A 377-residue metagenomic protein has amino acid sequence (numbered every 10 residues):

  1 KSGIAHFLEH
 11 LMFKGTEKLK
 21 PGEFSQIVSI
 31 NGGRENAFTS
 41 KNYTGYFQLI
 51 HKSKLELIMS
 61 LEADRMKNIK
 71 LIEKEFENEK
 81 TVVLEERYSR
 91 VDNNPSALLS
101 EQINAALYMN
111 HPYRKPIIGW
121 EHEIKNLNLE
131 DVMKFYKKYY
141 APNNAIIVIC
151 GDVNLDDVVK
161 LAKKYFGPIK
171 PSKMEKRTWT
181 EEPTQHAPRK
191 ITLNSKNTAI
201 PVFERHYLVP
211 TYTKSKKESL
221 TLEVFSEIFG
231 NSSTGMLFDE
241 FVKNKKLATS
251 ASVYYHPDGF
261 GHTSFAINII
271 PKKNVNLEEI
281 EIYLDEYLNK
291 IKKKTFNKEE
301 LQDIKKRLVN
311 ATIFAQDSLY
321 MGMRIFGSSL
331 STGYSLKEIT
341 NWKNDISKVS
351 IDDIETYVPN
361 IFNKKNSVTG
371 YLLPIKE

Functional and structural regions predicted by a protein language model:
K1-L49, K115-I117, S232-L247, G259: M16/MPP (pitrilysin/insulinase) zinc-metallopeptidase core fold and M16-derived inactive scaffolds
H6-L8, V28, Y46, E62 (+12 more regions): Buried hydrophobic packing residues in well-ordered domains
E9-G15, T44-H51, R65-E73, E86-S89 (+7 more regions): Second-shell loop/turn segments in exported
K14-T16, I58, R90-P142, A162-Y165 (+2 more regions): Scaffold signal of the M16-like zinc-metallopeptidase fold and its non-catalytic homologs
G15-K18, L49-K80, S233, H256-A315: M16/insulysin-pitrilysin zinc metalloprotease superfamily fold
M109, I117, P142, I146-Y212 (+2 more regions): An aromatic/glycine/proline-enriched structural segment found at the starts of mature extracellular/organellar domains
I146-I149, E181, V253-Y254, N268-I270 (+3 more regions): C-terminal regions of mature proteins
E204-L208, F229-P271: A structural supersecondary motif
